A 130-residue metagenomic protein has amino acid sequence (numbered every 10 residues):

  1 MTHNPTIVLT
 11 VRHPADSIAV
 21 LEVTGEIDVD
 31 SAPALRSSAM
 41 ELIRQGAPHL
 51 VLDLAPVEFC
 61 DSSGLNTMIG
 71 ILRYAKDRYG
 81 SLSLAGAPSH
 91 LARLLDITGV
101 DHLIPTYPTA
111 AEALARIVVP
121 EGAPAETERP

Functional and structural regions predicted by a protein language model:
M1, T10-R12, Y74, D96: Short secondary-structure boundary/capping segments
M1-T6, E126-P130: Short, low-complexity, intrinsically disordered N-terminal peptides in bacterial proteins
H3-S37: STAS-typified acidic loop motif
R12, A85, Y107: General small-molecule cofactor/ligand-binding pocket signal
A15-D16, A55, A87, A111: Conserved catalytic submotifs in the C-terminal HATPase_c
S17, S81, V118-P120: Long, contiguous secondary-structure blocks with strong helical propensity
E26-I104: Amphipathic alpha-helical interaction surfaces in cytosolic regulatory modules
P108-P130: A charged, well-structured terminal subsegment
